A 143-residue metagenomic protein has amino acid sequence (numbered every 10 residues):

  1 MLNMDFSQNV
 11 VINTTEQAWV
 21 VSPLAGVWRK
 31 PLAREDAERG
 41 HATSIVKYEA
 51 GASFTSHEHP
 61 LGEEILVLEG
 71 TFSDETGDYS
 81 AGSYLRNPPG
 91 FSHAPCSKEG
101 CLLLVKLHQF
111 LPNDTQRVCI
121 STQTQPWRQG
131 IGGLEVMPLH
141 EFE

Functional and structural regions predicted by a protein language model:
M1-E38, G100, L104-E143: A short, N-terminal "cap"/entry segment at the start of jelly-roll beta-barrel domains of the cupin/DSBH fold
E38-G40, F54: Primarily extracytoplasmic ectodomains and periplasmic/lumenal surface modules that are beta-strand-rich
S44-I45, T55-H59, T76, P95-C96: Short histidine-centered beta-strand/loop micro-motifs that create catalytic or ligand/metal-coordination sites
E49-A52, H59-D74, A81: Glycine- and acidic-residue-biased ligand/ion/polar-headgroup-sensing regions
S53, S83-Y84, L102: Residue-level marker of beta-strand positions
S73-H93: Short acidic-glycine-tyrosine-enriched beta hairpin
F91, E99-G100: A generic "binding-loop/recognition-motif" signal
